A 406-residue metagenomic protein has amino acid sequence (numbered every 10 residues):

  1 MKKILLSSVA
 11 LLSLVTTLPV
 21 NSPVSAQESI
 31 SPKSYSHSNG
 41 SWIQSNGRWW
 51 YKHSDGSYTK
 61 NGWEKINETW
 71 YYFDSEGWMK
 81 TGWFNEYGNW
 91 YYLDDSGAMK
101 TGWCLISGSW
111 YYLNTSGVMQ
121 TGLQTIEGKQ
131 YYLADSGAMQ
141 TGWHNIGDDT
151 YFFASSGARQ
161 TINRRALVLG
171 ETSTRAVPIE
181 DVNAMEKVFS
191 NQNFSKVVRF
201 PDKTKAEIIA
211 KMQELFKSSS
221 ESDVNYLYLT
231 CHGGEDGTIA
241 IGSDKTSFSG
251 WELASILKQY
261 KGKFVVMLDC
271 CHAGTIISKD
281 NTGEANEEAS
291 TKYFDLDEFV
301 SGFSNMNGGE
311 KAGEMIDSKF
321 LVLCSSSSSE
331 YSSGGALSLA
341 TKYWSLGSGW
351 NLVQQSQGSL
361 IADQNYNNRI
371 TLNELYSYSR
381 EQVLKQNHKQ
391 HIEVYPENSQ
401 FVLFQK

Functional and structural regions predicted by a protein language model:
I4-I162: Extracellular adhesion/carbohydrate-binding repeat motifs centered on closely spaced tryptophans
K33, A158-D223, H232-G234, P396 (+1 more regions): Boundary/activation segment at the start of structured domains
I162, S218-S222, K258-Y260, I276 (+1 more regions): Extracellular/periplasmic catalytic domains that process cell-envelope and extracellular macromolecules
V168-S173, F200-K203, Y228-G233, G242-D244 (+2 more regions): Active-site-proximal beta-strand/loop segments in catalytic clefts of secreted hydrolases
A176-P178, E207-I209, E235-I241, S249-G250 (+2 more regions): Extracytoplasmic/secreted cell-surface and envelope-processing proteins
E180, A184-N191, K203, E207-E214 (+7 more regions): Extracytoplasmic/secreted proteins, especially bacterial periplasmic and envelope-associated proteins
C231-Y260, I277-D280, L403-K406: A short, glycine/acidic-enriched catalytic loop
V265-M267, H272-H388: Active-site-proximal C-terminal subdomain of hydrolase catalytic domains
